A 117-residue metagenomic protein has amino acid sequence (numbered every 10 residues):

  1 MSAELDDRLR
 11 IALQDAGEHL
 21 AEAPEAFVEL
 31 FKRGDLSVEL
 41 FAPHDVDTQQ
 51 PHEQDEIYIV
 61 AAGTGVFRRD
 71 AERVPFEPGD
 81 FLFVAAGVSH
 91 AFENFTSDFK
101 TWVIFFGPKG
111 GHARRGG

Functional and structural regions predicted by a protein language model:
M1-L40, D45-Q50, G117: A short, N-terminal "cap"/entry segment at the start of jelly-roll beta-barrel domains of the cupin/DSBH fold
K32-G34, R68-E72, F95: Short strand-coil-strand connectors
V38-L40, F67, T101: Short hydrophobic/aromatic-rich beta-strand segments that constitute the beta-sheet cores of beta-sandwich/beta-barrel
V46-D47, L82, A86-A91: Histidine-centered metal-chelating micro-motifs
H52-F67: Short, conserved beta-strand element in jelly-roll/cupin
A71-A86: Short acidic-glycine-tyrosine-enriched beta hairpin
G87-H112: Ligand-binding loop in jelly-roll beta-barrel domains
